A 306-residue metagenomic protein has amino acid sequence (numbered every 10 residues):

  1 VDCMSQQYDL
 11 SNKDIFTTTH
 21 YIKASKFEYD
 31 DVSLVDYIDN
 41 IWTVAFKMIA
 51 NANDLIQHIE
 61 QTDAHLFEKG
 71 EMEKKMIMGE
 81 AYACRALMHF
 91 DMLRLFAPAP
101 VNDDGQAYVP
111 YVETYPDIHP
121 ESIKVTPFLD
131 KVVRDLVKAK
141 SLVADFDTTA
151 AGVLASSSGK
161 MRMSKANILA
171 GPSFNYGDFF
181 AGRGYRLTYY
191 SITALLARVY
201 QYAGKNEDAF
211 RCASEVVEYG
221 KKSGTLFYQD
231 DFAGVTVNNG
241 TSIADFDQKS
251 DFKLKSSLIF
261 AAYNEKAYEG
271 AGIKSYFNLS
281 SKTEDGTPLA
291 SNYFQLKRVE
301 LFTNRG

Functional and structural regions predicted by a protein language model:
V1-D14, V125, V237-T241, D247: Acidic, glycine-rich segments characteristic of secretory precursors and extracytoplasmic regions
T17-F96, P116-D130, L136, L142-V143: Conserved, well-structured interaction surfaces
T62-K74, L142-S158, S164, Y176-R183: Flexible helix-coil transition and linker loops at the boundaries of alpha-helical arrays
Y82, T193-L196, Y200: TPR/Sel1-like alpha-solenoid repeat signature
L93-P100, D147, Y202-K205: Short coil/turn linking the two alpha-helices of tandem helical-hairpin repeats
P98-V112: Short, flexible, mixed-charge acidic loops at enzyme active sites
S157-L169, F180, R186-L187, Q201-G204 (+1 more regions): Hydrophobic-face positions in mid-chain alpha helices that act as interaction patches
